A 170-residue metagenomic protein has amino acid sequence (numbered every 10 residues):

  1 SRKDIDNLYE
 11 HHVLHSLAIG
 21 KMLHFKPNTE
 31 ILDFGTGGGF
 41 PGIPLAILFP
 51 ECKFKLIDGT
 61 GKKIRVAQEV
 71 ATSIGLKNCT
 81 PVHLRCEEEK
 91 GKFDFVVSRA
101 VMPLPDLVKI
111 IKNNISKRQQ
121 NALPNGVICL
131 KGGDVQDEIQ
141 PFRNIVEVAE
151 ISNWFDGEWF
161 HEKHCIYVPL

Functional and structural regions predicted by a protein language model:
S1-H11: Class I SAM-dependent methyltransferase Rossmann-like catalytic core, especially the SAM/SAH-binding loop
Y9, L14-S98, V108: Conserved SAM/SAH cofactor-binding pocket of Class I
L84, I111, L130-Q136: Non-DNA-binding regulatory cores of transcription-related proteins, predominantly C-terminal effector-binding
A100-P103, V135: Short glycine-rich anion-binding loops that position phosphate/pyrophosphate groups of nucleotides and phosphorylated
L104-N114: A short, conserved alpha-helix within the catalytic core of class I
Q119-D134: Conserved beta-strand signature within the Rossmann-like core of class I S-adenosyl-L-methionine
G132-L170: Active-site capping/gating segments
